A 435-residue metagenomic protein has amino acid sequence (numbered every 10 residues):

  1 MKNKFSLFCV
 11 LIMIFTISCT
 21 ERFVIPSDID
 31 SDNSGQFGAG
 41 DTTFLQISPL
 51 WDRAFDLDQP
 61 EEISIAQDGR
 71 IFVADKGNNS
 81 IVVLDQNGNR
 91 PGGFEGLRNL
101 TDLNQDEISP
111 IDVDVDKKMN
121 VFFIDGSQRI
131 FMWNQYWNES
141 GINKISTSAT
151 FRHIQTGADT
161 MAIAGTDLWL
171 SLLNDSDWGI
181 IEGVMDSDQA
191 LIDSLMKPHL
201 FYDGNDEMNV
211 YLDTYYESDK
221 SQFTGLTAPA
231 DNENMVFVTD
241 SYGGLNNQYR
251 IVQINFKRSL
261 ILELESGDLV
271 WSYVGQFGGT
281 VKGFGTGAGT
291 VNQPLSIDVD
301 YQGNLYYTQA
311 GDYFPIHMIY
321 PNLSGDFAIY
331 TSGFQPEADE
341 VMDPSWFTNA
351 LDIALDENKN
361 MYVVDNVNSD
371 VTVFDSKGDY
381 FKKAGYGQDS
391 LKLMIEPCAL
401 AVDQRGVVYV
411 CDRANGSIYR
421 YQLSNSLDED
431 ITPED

Functional and structural regions predicted by a protein language model:
M1-K2, T20: N-terminal hydrophobic targeting signals that begin at the initiator methionine
N3-V10: Sec-dependent signal peptide recognition, specifically the positively charged N-region followed immediately by
F15-S18: C-terminal motif of bacterial Sec signal peptides marking the signal peptidase cleavage site
T20-D435: Flexible "stalk/tail and boundary" regions
